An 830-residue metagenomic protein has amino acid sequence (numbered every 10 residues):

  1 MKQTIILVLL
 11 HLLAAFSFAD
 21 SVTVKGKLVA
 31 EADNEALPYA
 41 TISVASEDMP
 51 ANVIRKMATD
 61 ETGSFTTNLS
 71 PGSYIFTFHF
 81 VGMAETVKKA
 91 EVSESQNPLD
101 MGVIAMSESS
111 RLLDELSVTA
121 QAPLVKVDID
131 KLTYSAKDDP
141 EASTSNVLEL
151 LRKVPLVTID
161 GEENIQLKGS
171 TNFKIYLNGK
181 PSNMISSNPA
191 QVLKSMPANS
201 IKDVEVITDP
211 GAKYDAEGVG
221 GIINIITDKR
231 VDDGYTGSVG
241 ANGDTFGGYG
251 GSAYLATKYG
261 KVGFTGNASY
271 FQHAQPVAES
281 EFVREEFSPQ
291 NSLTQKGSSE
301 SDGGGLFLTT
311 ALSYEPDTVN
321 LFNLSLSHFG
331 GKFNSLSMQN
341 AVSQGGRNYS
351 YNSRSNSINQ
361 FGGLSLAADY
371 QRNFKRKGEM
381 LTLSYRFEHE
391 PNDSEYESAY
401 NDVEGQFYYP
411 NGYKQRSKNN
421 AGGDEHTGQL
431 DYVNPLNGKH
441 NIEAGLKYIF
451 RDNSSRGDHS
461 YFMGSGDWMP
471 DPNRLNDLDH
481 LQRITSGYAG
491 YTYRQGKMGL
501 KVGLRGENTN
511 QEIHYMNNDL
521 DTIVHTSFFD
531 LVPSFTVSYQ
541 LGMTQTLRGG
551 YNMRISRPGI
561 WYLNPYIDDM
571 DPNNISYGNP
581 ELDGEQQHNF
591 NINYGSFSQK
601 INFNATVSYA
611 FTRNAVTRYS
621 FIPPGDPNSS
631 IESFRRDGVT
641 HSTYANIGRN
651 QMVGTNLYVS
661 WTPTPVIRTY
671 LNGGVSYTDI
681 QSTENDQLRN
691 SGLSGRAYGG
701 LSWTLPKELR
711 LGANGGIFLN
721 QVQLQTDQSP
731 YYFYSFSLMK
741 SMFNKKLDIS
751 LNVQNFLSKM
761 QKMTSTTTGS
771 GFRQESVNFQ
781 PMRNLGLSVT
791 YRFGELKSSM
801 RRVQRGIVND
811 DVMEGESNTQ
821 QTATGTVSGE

Functional and structural regions predicted by a protein language model:
T23, G247-A274, P289-S337, G362-L366 (+3 more regions): Transmembrane beta-barrel wall of Gram-negative outer-membrane proteins
T41-A45, H79-V81, P98-P140, D160-E162 (+2 more regions): Short, acidic, small-residue-rich periplasmic hinge/interaction motif at the N-terminus of Gram-negative outer-membrane
E47-S64: Short, acidic Ser/Thr/Gly-rich low-complexity loop/linker segments typical of extracellular and cell-surface proteins
P98, V103-A105, V147-L150, P189-Q191 (+3 more regions): N-terminal periplasmic accessory domains that precede and gate Gram-negative outer-membrane beta-barrel machines
V147, K153, K180-T208: Short acidic/polar hinge/loop motifs at secondary-structure boundaries that mediate gating or recognition
K296, E425-Q429, M469-N476, Y577-N579 (+6 more regions): Outer membrane beta-barrel strand-and-loop segments of large Gram-negative receptors, especially TonB-dependent
F307-G331, S355-Y515, Q540, T544 (+2 more regions): Face-selective signature of the C-terminal outer-membrane beta-barrel domain
N510-E512, M543-H588, Y609-D637, F756-S770: Surface-exposed extracellular loop regions of Gram-negative outer-membrane beta-barrel proteins, predominantly
